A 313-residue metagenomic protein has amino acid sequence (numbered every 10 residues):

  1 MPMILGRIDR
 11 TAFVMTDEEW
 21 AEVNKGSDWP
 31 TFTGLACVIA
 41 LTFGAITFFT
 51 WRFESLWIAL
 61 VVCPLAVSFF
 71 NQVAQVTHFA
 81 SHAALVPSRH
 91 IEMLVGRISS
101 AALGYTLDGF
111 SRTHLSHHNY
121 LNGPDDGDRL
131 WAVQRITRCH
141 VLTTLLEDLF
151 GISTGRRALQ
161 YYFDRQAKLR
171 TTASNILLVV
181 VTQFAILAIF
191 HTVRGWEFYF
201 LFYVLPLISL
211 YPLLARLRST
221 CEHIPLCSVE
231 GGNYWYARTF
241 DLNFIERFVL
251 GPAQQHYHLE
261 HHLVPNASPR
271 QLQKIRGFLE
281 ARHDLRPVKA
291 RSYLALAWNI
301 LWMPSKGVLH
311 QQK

Functional and structural regions predicted by a protein language model:
M1-F69, V76, M93, S100-L205 (+1 more regions): Non-catalytic, topology-defining segments of multipass membrane proteins
V73-A83, F110-N122, R218-P225, P252-A267: Histidine-centered catalytic micro-motifs
S81, T172, L242-I245: Active-site-adjacent structural elements in folded domains
A84-G96: Membrane-interface motifs of alpha-helical transmembrane segments
S88-H90, V179-V180, F248-G251: Short helix-capping and inter-helix turn/linker motifs at the boundaries of alpha-helical repeat units
F200-T220: Aromatic-lined glycan-binding groove of carbohydrate-active enzymes
L207-S209, I224-S228, E280: Active/binding-pocket-proximal capping segment
L213-R247: Membrane-interfacial segments at transmembrane helix termini in multi-pass membrane proteins
